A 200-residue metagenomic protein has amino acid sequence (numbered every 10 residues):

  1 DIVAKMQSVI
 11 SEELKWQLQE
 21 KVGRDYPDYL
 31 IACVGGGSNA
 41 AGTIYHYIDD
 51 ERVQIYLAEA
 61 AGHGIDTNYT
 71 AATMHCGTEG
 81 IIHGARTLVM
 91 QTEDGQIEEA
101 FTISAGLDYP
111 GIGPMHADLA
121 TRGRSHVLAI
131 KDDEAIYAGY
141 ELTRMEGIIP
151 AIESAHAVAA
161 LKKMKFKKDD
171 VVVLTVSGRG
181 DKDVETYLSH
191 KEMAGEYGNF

Functional and structural regions predicted by a protein language model:
D1-A4, S8-I10, K21-R24, D49-R52 (+2 more regions): Active-site/ligand-binding loops adjacent to catalytic centers
Q7, S11-E13, S38-Y45: Conserved PLP-enzyme active-site core in the AAT-like
L14, T43-Y47, G139, A157-M164: Buried hydrophobic packing segments
W16, I31-A32, L57-A58, L128-A129 (+2 more regions): General beta-strand structural signal in soluble alpha/beta enzymes
W16-D28: Structural signature of cysteine-dependent C-C bond-forming condensing enzymes
D25-N39, I55-A58, V171-V176: A short, small-residue-rich loop immediately preceding and capping a beta-strand
C33-I44, I65-D66, S154-L161, D181-V184: Short glycine/serine/threonine-rich phosphate/pyrophosphate-binding segments that cradle anionic phosphate groups
T143-T175: C-terminal structured "cap/appendage" subdomains that terminate the fold
